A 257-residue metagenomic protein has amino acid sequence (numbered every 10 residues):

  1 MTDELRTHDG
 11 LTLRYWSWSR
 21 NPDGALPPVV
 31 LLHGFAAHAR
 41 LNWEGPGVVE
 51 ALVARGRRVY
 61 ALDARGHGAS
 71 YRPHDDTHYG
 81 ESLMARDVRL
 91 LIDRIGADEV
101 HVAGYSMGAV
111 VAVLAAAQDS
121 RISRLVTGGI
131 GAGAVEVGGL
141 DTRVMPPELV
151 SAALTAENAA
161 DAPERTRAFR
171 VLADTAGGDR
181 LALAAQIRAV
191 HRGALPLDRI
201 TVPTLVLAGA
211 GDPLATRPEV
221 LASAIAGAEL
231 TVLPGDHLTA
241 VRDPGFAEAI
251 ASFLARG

Functional and structural regions predicted by a protein language model:
A36-V49: The serine-hydrolase catalytic nucleophile loop
L41, A64-Y79: Glycine-rich "HGGG/HGxG" loop immediately N-terminal to the catalytic nucleophile of the alpha/beta-hydrolase
E50-Y71: Conserved alpha/beta-hydrolase
S82-V100: Conserved acidic catalytic loop of the alpha/beta-hydrolase fold
V110-T155: Flexible "cap/lid" loop of the alpha/beta hydrolase fold
L181-P196, G211-P213: Active-site nucleophile elbow and catalytic-triad environment of alpha/beta-hydrolase enzymes
I200, V206-A208: Short beta-strand/loop motif that positions the catalytic acidic residue of the alpha/beta-hydrolase fold
A228-G257: Catalytic active-site module of serine/aspartate enzymes centered on a nucleophile-bearing elbow/loop
